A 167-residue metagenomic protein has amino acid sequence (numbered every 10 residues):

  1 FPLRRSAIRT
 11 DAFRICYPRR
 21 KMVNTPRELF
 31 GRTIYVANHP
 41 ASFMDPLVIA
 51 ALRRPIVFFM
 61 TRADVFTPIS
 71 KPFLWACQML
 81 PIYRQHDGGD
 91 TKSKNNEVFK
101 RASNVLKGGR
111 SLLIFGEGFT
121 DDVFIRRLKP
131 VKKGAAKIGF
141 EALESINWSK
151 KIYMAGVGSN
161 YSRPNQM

Functional and structural regions predicted by a protein language model:
L3-S6, D11-M167: Soluble catalytic domains of membrane acyltransferases
